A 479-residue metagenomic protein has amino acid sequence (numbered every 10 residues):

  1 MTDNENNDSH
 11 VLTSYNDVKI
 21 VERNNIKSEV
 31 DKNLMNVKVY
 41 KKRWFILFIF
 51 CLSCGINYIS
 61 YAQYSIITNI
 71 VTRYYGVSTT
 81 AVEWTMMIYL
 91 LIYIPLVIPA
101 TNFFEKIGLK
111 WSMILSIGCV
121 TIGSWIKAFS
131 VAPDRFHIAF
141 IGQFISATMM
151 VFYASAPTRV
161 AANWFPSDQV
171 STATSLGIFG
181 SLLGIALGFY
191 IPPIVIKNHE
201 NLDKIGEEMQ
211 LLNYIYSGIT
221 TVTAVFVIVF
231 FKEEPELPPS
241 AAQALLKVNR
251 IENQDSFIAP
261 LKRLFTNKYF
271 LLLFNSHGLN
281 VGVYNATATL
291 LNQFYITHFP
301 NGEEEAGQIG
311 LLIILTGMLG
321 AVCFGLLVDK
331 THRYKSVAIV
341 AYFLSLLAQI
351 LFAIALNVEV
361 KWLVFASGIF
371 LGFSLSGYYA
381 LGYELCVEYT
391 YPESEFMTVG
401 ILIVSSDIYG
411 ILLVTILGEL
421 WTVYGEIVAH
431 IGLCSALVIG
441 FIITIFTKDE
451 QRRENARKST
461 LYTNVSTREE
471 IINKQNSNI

Functional and structural regions predicted by a protein language model:
T2-I59, R73: Cytosolic juxtamembrane N-terminal segment immediately preceding the first transmembrane helix of multi-pass
Y64-T68, F189, N267-A321, Y379 (+1 more regions): Extracytoplasmic gate region of multi-pass secondary transporters
P95-F136: Conserved MFS/SLC helix-loop-helix module at the cytosolic interface between two early adjacent transmembrane helices
P95-L109, G320-R333, W421: Helix-to-loop junctions at the C-terminal end of transmembrane segments in multipass secondary transporters
G123, F136-F152, K361-G377: Hydrophobic core of transmembrane alpha-helices in multi-pass small-molecule transporters, especially MFS/SLC-type
G142-G180: Cytoplasmic helix-loop-helix junction between adjacent transmembrane helices in 12-TM secondary transporters
Q169-K197, T220, I403-L413: Glycine-rich segments within core transmembrane alpha-helices of 12-TM secondary carriers
Y334-G382: C-terminal transmembrane helical hairpin of 12-TM major facilitator-type secondary transporters
